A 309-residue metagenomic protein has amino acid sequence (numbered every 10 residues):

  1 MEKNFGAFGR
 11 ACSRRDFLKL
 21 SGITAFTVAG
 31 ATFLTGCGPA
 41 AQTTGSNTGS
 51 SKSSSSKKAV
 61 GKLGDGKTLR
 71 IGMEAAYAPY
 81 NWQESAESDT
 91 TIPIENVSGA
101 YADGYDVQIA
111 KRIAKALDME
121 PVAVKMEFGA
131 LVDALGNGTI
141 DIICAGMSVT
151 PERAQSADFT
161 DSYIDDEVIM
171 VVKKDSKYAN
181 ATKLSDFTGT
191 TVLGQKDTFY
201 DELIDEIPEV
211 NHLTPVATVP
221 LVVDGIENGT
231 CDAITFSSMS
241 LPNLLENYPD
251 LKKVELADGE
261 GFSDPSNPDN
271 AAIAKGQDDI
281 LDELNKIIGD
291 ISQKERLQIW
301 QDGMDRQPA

Functional and structural regions predicted by a protein language model:
M1-D16, L20-T35: N-terminal secretory signal peptides
F33, C37-T48: Bacterial lipoprotein signal-peptidase II cleavage site
K57-G146: Extracytoplasmic small-molecule ligand-binding "clamshell" domains of the periplasmic binding protein/Venus flytrap
K58, F199-T214, N285-A309: Ligand-binding clefts/hinges and TM-proximal coupling segments of bilobed small-molecule sensing domains
A78, G99-A116, M147, I169-V223 (+2 more regions): Bilobed "Venus flytrap"/periplasmic-binding protein-like clamshell domains and structurally analogous long
K115, E120-D186: Acidic, polar ligand-binding/catalytic clefts
A130, G146-S156, L203-E206, E227 (+1 more regions): A ligand-binding cleft/hinge motif common to bilobed small-molecule-binding domains
D165-V172, S238, P242-I288, P308-A309: Periplasmic-binding protein-like
